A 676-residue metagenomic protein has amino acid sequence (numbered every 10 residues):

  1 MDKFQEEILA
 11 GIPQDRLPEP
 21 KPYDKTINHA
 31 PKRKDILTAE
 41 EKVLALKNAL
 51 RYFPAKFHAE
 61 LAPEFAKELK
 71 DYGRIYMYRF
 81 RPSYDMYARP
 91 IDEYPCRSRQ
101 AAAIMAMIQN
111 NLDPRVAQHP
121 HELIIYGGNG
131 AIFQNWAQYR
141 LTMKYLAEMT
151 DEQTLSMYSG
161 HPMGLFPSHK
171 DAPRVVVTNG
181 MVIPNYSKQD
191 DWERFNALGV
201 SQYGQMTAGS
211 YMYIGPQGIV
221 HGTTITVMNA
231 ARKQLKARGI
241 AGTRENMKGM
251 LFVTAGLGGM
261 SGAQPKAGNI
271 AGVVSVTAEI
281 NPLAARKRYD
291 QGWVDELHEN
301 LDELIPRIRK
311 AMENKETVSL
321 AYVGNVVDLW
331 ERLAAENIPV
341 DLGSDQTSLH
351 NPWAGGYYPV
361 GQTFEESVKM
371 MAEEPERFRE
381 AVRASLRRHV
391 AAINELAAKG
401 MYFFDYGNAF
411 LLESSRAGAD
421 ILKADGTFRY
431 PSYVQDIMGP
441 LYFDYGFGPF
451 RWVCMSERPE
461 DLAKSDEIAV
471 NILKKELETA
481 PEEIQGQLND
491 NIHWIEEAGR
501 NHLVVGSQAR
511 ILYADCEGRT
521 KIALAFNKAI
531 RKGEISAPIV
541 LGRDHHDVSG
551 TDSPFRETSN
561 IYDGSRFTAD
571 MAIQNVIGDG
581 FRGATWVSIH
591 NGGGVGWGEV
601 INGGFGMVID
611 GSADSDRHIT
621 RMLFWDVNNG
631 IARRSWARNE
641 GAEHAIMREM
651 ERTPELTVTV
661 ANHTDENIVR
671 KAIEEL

Functional and structural regions predicted by a protein language model:
M1-N196, S201-G209, P375-A525, A529-G542 (+3 more regions): Long, compositionally biased, glycine/small-hydrophobic-enriched stretches that function as flexible linkers, tethers
G204-I225, R232, G239-T243, K248-L251 (+7 more regions): Catalytic or ion-translocation cores adjacent to nucleophile or general acid/base/metal-coordination motifs in diverse
L251-T254, V318-Y322, F404: Short catalytic-loop micro-motif centered on adjacent basic/acidic residues
N269-A271, A334-I338, A419-L422, I530-R531 (+2 more regions): Short, solvent-exposed amphipathic alpha-helical segments in soluble enzyme and RNA/protein-processing domains
V274, P339, Y402: Residue-level detector of anion-binding/catalytic polar loops
P282, G324-V327, Q346-N351, G407-E413 (+2 more regions): Glycine-rich beta-alpha junction loops
S319-T347, A354: Active-site/ligand-binding-proximal alpha/beta "capping" segment
I539, R543-Q574: Small-residue-enriched alpha-helical segments and adjacent helix-cap loops that form tight helix-helix packing
